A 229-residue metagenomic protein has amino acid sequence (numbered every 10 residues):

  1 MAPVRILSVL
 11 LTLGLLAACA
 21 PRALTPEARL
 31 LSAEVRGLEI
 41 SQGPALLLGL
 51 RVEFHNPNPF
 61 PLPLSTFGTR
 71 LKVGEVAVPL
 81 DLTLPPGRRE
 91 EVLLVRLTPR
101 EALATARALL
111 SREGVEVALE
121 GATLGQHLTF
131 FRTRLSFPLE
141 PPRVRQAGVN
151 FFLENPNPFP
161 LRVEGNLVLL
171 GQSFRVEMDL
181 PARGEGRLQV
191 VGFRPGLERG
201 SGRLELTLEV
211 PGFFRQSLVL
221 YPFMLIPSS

Functional and structural regions predicted by a protein language model:
M1-A17: Sec-dependent bacterial lipoprotein signal peptides
A18-R36: Bacterial Sec signal peptide processing site at the extreme N-terminus
P44-R51, S111, R145-N150, R199-G202: Short, solvent-exposed loop/turn segments enriched in Ser/Thr/Gly
E53-F54, T123, L153, L167 (+2 more regions): Hydrophobic beta-strand positions in extracellular immunoglobulin-like domains
F54-F60, F151-F159: Asparagine-centered strand-capping/turn motif at beta-strand->loop junctions
F60-G68, P160-N166: Short, hydrophobic/aromatic beta-strand segments
V73-T105, G171-L197: Intrinsically disordered, low-complexity Pro/Gly/Ser/Thr-rich segments with frequent PxxP/GP/PP motifs and embedded
P99-L139, P195-S229: Terminal connector regions
